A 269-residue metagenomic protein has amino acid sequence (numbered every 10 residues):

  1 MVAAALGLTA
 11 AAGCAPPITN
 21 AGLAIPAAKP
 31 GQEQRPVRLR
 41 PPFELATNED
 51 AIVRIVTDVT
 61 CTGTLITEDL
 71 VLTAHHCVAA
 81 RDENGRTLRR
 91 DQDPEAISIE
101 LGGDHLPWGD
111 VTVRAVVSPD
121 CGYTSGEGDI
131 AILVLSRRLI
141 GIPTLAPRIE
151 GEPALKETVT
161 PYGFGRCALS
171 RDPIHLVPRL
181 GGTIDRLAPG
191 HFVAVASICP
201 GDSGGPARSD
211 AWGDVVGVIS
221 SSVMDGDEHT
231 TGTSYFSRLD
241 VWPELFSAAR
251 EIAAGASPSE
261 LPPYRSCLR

Functional and structural regions predicted by a protein language model:
M1-V2: Bacterial N-terminal signal peptides that target proteins for export
A11-C14: N-terminal Sec signal peptide cleavage junction
P17-A28, I66, L70, D91-E95 (+2 more regions): C-terminal subregion of chymotrypsin/trypsin-like serine protease catalytic domains
P17-T64: N-terminal activation segment of mature serine protease catalytic domains
K29-N48, G85-I140: Conserved catalytic-core segment of clan PA serine endopeptidases
A46-E95: Catalytic histidine site
I55, G63, D69, T73 (+8 more regions): Terminal peptide-recognition signature
V117, G126-I198, M224, E228-E251: Chymotrypsin/trypsin-fold serine protease catalytic domain
